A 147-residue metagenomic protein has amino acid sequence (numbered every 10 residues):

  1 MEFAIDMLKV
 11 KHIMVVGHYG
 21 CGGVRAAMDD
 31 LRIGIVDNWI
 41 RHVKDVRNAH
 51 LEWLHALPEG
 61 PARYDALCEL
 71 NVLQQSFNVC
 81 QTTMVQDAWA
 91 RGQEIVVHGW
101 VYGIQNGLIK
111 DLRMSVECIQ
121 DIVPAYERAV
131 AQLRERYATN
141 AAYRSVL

Functional and structural regions predicted by a protein language model:
M1-K11, G22-L147: Divalent-metal-activated hydrolytic enzyme cores
V15: Conserved functional hotspot residues or short segments at active or partner-binding sites across diverse domains
